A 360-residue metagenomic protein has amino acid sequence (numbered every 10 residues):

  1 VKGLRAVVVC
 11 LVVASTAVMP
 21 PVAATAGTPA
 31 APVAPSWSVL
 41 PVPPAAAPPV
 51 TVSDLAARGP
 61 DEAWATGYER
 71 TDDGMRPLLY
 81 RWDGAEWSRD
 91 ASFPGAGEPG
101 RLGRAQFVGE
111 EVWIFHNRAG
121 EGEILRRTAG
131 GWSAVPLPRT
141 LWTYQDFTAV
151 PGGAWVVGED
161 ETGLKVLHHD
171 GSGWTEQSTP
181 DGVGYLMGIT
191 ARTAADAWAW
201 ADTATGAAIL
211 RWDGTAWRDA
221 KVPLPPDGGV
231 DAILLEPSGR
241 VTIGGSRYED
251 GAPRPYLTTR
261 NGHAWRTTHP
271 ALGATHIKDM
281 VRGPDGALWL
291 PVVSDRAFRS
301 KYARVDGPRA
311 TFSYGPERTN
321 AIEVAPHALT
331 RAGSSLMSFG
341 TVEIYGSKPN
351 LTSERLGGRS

Functional and structural regions predicted by a protein language model:
V1-T28: Secretory targeting and sorting signals
G27-S360: Residue-level hotspots at or immediately adjacent to binding/recognition sites across diverse folds
